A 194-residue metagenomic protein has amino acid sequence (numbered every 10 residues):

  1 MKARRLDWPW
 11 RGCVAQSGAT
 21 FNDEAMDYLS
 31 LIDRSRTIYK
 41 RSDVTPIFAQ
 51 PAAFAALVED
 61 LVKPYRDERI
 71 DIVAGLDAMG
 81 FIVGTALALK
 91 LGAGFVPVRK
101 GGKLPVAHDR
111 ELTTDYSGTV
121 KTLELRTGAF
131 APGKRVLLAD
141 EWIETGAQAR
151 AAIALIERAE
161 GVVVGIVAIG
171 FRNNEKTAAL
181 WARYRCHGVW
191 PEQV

Functional and structural regions predicted by a protein language model:
R5-W10, S17-E24, Y28-T37, I153-V194: PRPP-dependent phosphoribosyltransferase catalytic core
W8-W10, Q16-I70: Active-site-facing substrate-recognition patch
I70-D77: Short glycine-rich phosphate-binding loop at a beta-alpha junction
D71, K134, V164: Conserved acidic residues
I82-L91, I153: Short Gly/Thr/Asp-enriched flexible loops that form oxyanion-binding sites at enzyme active sites
A93-V136: Short, glycine/charge-rich flexible loops or terminal/linker lids adjacent to PRPP-binding catalytic cores
E141, G146: Conserved G/P- and acidic residue-centered "switch" motifs that form tight phosphate/ATP-binding loops in soluble
